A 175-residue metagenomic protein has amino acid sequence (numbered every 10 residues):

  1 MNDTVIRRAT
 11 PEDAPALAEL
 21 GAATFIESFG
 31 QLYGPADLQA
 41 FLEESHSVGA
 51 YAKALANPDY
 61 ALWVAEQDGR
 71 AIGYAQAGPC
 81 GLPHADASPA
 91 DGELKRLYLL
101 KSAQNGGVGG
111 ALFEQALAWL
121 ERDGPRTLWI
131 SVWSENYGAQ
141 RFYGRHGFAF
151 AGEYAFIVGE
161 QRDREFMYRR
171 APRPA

Functional and structural regions predicted by a protein language model:
D3, S88-G92, R126-Q140, G144-A175: C-terminal "cap" of GNAT-fold acetyltransferases
T4, R8-A14, E19-Y33, Q39-S102 (+5 more regions): Acetyl-CoA-dependent GNAT
L100-S102, G106, S134-E135: Active-site acidic-Proline motif in GNAT/NAT acetyltransferases
